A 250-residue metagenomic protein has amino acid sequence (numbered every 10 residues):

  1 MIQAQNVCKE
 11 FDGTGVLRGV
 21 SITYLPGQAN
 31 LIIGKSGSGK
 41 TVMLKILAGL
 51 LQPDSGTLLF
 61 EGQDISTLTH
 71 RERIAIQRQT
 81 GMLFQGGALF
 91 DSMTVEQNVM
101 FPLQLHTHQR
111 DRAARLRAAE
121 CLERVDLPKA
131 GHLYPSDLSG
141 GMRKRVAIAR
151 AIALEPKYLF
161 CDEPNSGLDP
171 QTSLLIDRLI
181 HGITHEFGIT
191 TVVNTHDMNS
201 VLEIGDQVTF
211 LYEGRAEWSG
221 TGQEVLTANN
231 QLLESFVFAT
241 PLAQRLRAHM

Functional and structural regions predicted by a protein language model:
A48: Helix-to-loop junction immediately C-terminal to a conserved catalytic motif
G56-D64: Conserved ABC transporter NBD signature motif
D64, D111-K129: Conserved ABC ATPase "signature" region
Y134-L138, M142: Conserved ABC ATPase signature
A153-K157: A short, proline-enriched helix->beta-strand linker immediately N-terminal to the Walker B motif in ABC-type P-loop
L159-D162: Catalytic Walker B motif of ABC-type/P-loop ATPase nucleotide-binding domains
P170-T172: Helix N-cap at the start of a conserved alpha-helix in ABC-type nucleotide-binding domains
